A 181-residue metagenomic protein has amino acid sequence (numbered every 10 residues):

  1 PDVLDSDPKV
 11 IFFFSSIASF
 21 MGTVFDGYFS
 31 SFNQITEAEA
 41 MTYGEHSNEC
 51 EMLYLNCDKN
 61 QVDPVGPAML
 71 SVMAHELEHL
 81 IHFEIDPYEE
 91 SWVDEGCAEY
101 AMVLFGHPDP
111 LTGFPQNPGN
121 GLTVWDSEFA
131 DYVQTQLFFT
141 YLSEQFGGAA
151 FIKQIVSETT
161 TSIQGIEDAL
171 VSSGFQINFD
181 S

Functional and structural regions predicted by a protein language model:
P1, F139-L142, L170, I177: Extended hydrophobic/Leu-rich segments
P1-E90, C97, H107-L111, N120-V124: Juxtacatalytic substrate-recognition/specificity segment
F12-F14, F20, F25, F29-F32 (+9 more regions): Phenylalanine-focused residue identity feature
V62, P87, S127-E128, E144 (+2 more regions): Generic alpha-helical structural element
S71-A74, E78, E95, E99-M102 (+3 more regions): Extracytoplasmic/secreted envelope proteins and their assembly/folding machinery, especially bacterial periplasmic
E99-Q154, T161: Metalloprotease/metallohydrolase-associated module, dominated by Zn2+-dependent proteases
T161-S181: Beta/coil-rich, acidic/histidine-enriched accessory regions frequently appended to metallopeptidases
